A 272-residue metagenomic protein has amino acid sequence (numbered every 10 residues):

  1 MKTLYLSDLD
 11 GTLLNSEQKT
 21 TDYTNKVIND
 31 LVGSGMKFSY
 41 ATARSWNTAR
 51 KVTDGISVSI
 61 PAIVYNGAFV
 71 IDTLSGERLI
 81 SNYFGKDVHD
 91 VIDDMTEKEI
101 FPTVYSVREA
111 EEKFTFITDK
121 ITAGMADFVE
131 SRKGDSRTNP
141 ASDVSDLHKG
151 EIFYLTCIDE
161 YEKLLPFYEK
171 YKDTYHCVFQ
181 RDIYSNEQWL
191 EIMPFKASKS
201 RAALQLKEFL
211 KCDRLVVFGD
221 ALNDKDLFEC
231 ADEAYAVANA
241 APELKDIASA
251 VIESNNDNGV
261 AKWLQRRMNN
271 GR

Functional and structural regions predicted by a protein language model:
M1-L4, T21, W189-R272: Mg2+-dependent phosphoryl-transfer enzymes with acidic/Ser/Thr/Gly-rich catalytic loops
M1-S7, K26-N29, G55, R214: Non-catalytic pre-domain segments flanking phosphatase-related domains
K19-A126: Active-site phosphate-binding/coordination module
T24, A49-T53, F167, L244 (+1 more regions): Hydrophobic packing residues within well-ordered alpha-helices of enzyme cores
G35-S39, S59-I60, I152-Y154, D213-L215 (+2 more regions): Short active-site oxyanion
I56-V58, N66, Y171-T174, C230-A231 (+1 more regions): Short, structured coil segments at secondary-structure junctions
K98, Y105-F218, L222, L227: Conserved acidic, metal-coordinating active-site core of Asp-based, Mg2+-dependent phosphoryl-transfer enzymes
